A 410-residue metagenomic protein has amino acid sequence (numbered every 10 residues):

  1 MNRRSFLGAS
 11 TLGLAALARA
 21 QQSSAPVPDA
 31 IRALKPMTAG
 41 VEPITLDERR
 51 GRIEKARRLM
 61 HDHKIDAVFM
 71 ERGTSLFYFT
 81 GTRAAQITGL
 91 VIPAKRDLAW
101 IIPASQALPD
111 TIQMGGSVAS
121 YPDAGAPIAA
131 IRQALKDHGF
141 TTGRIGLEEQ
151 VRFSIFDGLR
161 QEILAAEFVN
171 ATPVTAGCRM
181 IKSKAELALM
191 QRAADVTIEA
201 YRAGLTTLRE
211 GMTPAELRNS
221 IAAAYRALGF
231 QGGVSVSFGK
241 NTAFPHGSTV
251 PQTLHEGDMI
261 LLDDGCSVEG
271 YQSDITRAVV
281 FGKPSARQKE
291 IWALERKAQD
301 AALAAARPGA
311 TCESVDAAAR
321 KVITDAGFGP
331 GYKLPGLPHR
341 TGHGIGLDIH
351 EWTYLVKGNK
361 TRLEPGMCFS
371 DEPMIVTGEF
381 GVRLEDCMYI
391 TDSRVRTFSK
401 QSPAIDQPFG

Functional and structural regions predicted by a protein language model:
N2-G410: Active-site neighborhoods and metal-handling regions in enzymes and metal-associated proteins
